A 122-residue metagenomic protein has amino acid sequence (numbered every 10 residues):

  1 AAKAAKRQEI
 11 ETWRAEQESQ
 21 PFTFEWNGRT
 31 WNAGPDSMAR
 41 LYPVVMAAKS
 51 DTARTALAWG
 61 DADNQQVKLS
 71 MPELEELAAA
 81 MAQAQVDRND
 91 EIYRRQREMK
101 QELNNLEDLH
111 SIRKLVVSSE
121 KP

Functional and structural regions predicted by a protein language model:
A1-P122: A preference for well-ordered globular domain cores that mediate specific macromolecular interactions or catalysis
